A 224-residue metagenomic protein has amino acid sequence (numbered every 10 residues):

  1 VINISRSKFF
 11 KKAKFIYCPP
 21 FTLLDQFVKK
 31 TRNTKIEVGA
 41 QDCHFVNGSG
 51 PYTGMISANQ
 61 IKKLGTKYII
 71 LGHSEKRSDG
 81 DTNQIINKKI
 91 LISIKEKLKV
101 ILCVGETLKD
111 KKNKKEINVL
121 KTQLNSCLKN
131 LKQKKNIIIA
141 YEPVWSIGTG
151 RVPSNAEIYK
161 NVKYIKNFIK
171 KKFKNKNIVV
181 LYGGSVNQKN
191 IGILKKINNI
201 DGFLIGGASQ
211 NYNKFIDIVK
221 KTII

Functional and structural regions predicted by a protein language model:
V1-I224: Active-site loop-to-helix "anion-binding N-cap" substructures in soluble metabolic enzymes
